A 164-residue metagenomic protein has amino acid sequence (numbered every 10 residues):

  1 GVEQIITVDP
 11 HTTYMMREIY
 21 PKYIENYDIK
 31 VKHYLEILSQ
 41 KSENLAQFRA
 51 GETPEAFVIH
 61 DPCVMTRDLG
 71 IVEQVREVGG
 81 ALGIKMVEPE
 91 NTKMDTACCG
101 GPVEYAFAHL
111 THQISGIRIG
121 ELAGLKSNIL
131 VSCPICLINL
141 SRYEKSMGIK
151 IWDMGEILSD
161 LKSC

Functional and structural regions predicted by a protein language model:
G1-C164: Iron-sulfur cluster-binding electron-transfer modules in prokaryotic oxidoreductases
